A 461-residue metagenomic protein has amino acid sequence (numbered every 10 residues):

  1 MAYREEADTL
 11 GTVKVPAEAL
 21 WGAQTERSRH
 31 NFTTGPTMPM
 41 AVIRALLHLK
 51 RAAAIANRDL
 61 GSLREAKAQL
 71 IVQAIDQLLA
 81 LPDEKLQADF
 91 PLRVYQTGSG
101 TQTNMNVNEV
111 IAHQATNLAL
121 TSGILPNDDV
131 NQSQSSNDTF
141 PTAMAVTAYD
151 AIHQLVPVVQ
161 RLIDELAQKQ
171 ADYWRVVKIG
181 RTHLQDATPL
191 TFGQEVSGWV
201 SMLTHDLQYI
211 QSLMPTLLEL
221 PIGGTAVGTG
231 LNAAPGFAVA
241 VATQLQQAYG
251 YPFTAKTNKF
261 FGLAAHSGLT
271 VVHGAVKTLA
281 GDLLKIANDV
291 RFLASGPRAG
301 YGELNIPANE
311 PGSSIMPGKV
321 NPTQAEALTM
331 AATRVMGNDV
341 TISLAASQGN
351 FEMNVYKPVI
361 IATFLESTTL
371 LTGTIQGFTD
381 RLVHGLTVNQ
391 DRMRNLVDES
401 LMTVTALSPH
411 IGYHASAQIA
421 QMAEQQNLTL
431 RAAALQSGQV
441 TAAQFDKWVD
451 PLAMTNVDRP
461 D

Functional and structural regions predicted by a protein language model:
M1-D461: Conserved, well-structured ligand/cofactor-binding cores
